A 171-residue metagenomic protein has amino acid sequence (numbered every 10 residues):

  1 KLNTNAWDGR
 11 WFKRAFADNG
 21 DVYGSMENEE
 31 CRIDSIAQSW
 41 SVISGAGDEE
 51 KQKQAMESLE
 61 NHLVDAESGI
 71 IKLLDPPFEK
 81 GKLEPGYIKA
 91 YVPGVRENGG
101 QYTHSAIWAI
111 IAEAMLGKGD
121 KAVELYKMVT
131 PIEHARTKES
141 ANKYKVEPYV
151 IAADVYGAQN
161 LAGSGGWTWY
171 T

Functional and structural regions predicted by a protein language model:
K1-T171: Acidic, mature catalytic/reactive cores of soluble proteins
